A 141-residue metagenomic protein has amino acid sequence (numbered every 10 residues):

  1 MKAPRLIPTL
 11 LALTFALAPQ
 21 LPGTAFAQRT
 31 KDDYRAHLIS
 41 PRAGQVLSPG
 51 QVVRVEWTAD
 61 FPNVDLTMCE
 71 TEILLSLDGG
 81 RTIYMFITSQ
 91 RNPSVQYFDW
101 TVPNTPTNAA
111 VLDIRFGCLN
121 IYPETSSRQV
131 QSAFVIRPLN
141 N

Functional and structural regions predicted by a protein language model:
A25-A36: Proline/serine/threonine-rich low-complexity linkers at boundaries of modular beta-sandwich domains
R42-L47: Short beta-strand segments of immunoglobulin-like
V55-F61, W100: Aromatic/hydrophobic beta-strand junction motif of beta-rich domains
N63-I73, A109-V111: Solvent-exposed loop/turn segments flanking beta-strands in beta-repeat/beta-sandwich domains
E72, T82-P93: Solvent-exposed serine/threonine-rich low-complexity stretches and specific carbohydrate-binding patches
W100-N108: Short, surface-exposed loop/turn segments at beta-strand-coil junctions that are enriched for proline with nearby
E124-N141: Short beta-strand elements
